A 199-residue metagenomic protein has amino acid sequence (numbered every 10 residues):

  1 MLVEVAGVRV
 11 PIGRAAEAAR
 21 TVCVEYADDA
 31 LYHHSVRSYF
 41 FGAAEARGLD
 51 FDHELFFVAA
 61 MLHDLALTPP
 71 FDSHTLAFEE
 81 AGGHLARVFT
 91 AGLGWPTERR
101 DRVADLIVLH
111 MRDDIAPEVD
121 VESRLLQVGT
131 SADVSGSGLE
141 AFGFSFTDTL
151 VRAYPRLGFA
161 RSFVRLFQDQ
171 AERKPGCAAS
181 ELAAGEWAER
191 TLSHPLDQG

Functional and structural regions predicted by a protein language model:
M1-V5, Y26-L49, W95, R112-G199: Divalent metal-dependent phosphate-bond-processing catalytic cores, especially two-metal-ion Mg2+/Mn2+ enzymes that act
L2-R20: Short alpha-helical hairpin
E17-R20, Y32, V36-F40, E54-A59 (+1 more regions): Short amphipathic alpha-helical segments
C23-D29, L67-H74: A short glycine/serine-rich beta->alpha loop
S38, G42, A77-L93: An active-site-proximal "capping" alpha-helix that borders the catalytic cofactor pocket
H53-D72, G82, A104-D113: His-Asp-centered metal-binding catalytic motifs of divalent-metal-dependent phosphohydrolases/nucleases
